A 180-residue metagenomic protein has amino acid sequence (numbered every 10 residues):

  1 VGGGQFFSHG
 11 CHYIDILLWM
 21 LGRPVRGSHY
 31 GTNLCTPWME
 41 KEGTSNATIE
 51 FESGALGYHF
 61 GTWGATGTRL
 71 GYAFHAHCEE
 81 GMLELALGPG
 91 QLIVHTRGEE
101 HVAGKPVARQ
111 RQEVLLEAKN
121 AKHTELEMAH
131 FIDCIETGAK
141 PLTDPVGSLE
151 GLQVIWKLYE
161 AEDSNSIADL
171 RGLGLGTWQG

Functional and structural regions predicted by a protein language model:
V1-Q5: Helix-loop-beta segment of a Rossmann-like dinucleotide-binding subdomain
S8, H12-Q91, A118-A121, E125-G138 (+2 more regions): Contiguous beta-strand/loop segments that form the cofactor/metal-binding neighborhood of enzyme cores
G27-H29, L142-D144, I167-G172: Short, hydrophobic secondary-structure boundary micro-motifs
F74, G90-V107: Short polybasic amphipathic segments
R109-K119: C-terminal "lid/loop" region of Rossmann-like NAD(P)-dependent oxidoreductases
L116, C134-G151: Glycine- and charged-residue-rich phosphate/anionic-cofactor binding loop of Rossmann-like
L149, S166-G180: C-terminal lid/capping helical subdomain adjacent to the catalytic/cofactor pocket in oxidative enzymes
L149-E162: C-terminal hydrophobic helical "lid"/dimerization subdomain of Rossmann-like NAD(P)H-dependent oxidoreductases
